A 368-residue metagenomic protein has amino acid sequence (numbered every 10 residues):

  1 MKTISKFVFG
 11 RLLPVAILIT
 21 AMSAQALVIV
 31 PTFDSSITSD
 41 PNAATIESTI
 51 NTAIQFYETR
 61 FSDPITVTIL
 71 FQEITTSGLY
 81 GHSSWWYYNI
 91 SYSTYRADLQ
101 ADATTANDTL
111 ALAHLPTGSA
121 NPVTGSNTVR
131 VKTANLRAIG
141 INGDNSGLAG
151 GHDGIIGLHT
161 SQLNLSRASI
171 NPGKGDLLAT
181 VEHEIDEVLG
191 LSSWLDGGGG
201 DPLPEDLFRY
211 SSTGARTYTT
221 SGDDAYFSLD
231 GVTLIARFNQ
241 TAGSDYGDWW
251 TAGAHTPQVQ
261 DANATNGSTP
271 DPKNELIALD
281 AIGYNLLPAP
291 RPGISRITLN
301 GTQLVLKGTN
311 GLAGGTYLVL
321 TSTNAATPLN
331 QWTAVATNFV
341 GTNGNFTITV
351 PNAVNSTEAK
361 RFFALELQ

Functional and structural regions predicted by a protein language model:
M1-F9: N-terminal secretory signal peptides that target proteins for export/translocation
G10-S23: Bacterial N-terminal signal peptides
V15, E58, N145-G147, S268 (+3 more regions): Residues embedded in well-ordered secondary-structure elements
A26-E182, E187-P288: Extracellular zinc-dependent metalloprotease catalytic-domain scaffold
P288-Q368: Short, composition-biased motifs enriched in small/polar/acidic residues
